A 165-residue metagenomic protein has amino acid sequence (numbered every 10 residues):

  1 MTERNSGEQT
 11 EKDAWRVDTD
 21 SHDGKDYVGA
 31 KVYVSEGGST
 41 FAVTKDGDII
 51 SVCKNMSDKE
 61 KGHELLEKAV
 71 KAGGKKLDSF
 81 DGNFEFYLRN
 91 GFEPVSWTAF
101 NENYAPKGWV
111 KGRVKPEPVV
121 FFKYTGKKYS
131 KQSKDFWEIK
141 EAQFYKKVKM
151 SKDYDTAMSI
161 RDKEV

Functional and structural regions predicted by a protein language model:
M1-G73, K140-V165: Glycine-rich short-loop/terminal segments
S21, Y33, F92-E93, T98 (+3 more regions): A generic structural signal for solvent-exposed, polar alpha-helical segments
Y27, Y33, F41, F80 (+6 more regions): Phenylalanine-focused residue identity feature
T44-P118: Acyl-donor binding region in acyl/amide transferases
E102-R161: C-terminal "cap" of GNAT-fold acetyltransferases
